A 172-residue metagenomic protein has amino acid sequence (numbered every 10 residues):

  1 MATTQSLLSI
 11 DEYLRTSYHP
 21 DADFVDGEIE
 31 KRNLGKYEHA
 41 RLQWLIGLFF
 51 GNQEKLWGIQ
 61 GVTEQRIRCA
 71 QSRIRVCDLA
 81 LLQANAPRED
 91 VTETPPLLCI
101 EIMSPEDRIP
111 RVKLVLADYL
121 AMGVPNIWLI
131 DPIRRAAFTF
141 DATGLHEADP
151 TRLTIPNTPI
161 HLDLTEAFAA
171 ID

Functional and structural regions predicted by a protein language model:
M1-D172: Gly/Pro/Ser/Thr-rich low-complexity, intrinsically disordered segments predominantly at protein N-termini
